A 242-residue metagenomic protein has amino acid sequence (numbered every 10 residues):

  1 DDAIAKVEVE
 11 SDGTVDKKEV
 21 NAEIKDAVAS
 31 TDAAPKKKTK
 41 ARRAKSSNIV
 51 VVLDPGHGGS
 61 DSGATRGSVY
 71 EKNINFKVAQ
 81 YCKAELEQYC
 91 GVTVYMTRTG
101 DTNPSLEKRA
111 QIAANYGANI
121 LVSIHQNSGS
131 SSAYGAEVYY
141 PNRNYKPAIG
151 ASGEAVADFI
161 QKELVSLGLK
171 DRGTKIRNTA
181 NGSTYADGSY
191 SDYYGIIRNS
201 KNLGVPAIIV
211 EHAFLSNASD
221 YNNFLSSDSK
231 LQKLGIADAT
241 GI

Functional and structural regions predicted by a protein language model:
D1-V50: Non-catalytic propeptide/linker segments at domain boundaries
E10-S11, E19, S30, D61 (+3 more regions): Intrinsically disordered, low-complexity segments enriched in small/polar residues
S46-I49, T65, N103, L231: Generic hydrophobic-segment detector
G56: Extracellular repeat turn/loop positions enriched in glycine and acidic/polar residues, especially those that create
S60-A64, A218-S219: Short, solvent-exposed loop/turn elements at domain surfaces
S62-K77: Glycine- and acidic-residue-enriched helix-capping/strand-helix junction motifs
F76-I242: Active-site-proximal helix/loop segments of hydrolytic enzymes
